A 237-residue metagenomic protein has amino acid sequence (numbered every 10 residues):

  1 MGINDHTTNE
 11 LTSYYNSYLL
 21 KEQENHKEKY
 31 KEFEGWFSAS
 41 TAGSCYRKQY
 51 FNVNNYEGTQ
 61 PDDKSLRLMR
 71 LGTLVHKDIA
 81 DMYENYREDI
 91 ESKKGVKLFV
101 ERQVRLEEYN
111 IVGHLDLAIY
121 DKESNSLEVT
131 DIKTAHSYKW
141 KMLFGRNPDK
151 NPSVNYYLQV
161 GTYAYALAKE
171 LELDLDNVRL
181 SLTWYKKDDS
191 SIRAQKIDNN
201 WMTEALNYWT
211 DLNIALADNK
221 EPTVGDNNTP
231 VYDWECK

Functional and structural regions predicted by a protein language model:
M1-V129, H136-M142: Metal-dependent nuclease catalytic cores that hydrolyze phosphodiester bonds in DNA/RNA, characterized by
G2-E10, P152-S153, T162-K237: Metal-dependent nuclease catalytic regions and adjoining charged, substrate-binding loops involved in nucleic-acid end
S65, M69, D149-Y157: Short, charged/polar micro-motifs that form catalytic or ligand-binding hotspots
L74, D78, L158-A166: Short amphipathic alpha-helical face segments that pack within enzyme cores and frequently flank/anchor catalytic
D131, W140-L143, S191-Q195: A short secondary-structure junction signal
K133-H136, W184-K186: A short beta-strand motif that forms part of the nucleic acid-binding face of small beta-barrel RNA-binding folds
K139-P152: Short helix/strand-bridging catalytic loops that position acidic/His residues to coordinate divalent metals and engage
